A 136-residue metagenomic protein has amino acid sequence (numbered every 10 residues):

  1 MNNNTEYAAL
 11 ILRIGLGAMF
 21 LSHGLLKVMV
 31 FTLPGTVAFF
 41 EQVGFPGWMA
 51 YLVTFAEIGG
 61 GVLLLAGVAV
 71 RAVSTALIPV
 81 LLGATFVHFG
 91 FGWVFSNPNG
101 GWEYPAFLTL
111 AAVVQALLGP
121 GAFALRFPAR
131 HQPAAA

Functional and structural regions predicted by a protein language model:
M1-V28, G47-F55, G59-A136: Extended, low-polarity transmembrane helix blocks
M29-G44: Membrane-interface interhelical connector segments
